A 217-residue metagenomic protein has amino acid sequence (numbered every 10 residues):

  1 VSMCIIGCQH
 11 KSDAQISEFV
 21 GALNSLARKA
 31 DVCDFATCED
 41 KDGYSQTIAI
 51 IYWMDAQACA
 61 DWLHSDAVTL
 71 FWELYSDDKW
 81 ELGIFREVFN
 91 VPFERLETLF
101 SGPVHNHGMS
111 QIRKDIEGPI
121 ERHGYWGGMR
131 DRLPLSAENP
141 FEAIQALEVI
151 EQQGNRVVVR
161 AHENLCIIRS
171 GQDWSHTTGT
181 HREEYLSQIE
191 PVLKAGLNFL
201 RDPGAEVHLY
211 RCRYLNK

Functional and structural regions predicted by a protein language model:
V1-Q46, A56-L70, D78-K79, G83-R211: Short S/T/G/P-rich N-terminal loop/turn motif that feeds into the first structured element of a domain
I50-Y52: Short hydrophobic/aromatic beta-strand micro-patches that form the beta-sheet surface supporting nucleotide- or nucleic
E73: Active-site loop/lid in soluble adenylation, ligation, and acyl-transfer enzymes
N216-K217: C-terminal, well-structured subdomains that either form a transmembrane helix-short loop-helix hairpin in multi-pass
